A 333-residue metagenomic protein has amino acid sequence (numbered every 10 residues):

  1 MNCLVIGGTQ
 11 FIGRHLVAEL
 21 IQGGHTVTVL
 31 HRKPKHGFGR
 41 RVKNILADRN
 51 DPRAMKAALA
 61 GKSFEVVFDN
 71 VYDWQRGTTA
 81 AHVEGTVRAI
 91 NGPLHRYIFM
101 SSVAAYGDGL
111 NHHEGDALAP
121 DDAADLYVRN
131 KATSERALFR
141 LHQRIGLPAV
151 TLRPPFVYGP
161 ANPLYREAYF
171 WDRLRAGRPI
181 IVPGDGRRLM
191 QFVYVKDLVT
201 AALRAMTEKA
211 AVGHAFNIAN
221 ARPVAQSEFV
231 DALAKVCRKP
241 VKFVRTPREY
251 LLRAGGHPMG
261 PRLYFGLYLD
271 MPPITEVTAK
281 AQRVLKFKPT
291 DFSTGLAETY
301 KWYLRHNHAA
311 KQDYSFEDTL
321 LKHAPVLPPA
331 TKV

Functional and structural regions predicted by a protein language model:
C3-H25: N-terminal Rossmann NAD(P)H-binding glycine-rich loop of SDR-like oxidoreductase domains
I6-G7, G159, P183-R188, F216-P223 (+4 more regions): Glycine-rich Rossmann NAD(P)(H)-binding loop
H36-G39, K43-G92, F99, A105-Y106 (+1 more regions): NAD(P)H-binding glycine-rich loop region in Rossmannoid oxidoreductase-like domains and their noncatalytic homologs
E84-A132, A137-I145, V150: Conserved Rossmann-fold NAD(P)-dependent oxidoreductase catalytic core, especially the SDR/UDP-sugar
R153-P154: Conserved SDR Rossmann-fold cofactor-binding beta-strand/turn motif
L164-F170, P183-M206, G213-H214, T294: Substrate-positioning beta->alpha
V195, A254-K288, N307-H308: Conserved C-terminal active-site "lid" loop/helix of NAD(P)H-dependent oxidoreductases that clamps the redox cofactor
R204-F265, E298-Y300, Y314-V333: Mid/C-terminal beta-alpha module of Rossmann-like enzyme folds, strongest in SDR-family dehydrogenases/epimerases
